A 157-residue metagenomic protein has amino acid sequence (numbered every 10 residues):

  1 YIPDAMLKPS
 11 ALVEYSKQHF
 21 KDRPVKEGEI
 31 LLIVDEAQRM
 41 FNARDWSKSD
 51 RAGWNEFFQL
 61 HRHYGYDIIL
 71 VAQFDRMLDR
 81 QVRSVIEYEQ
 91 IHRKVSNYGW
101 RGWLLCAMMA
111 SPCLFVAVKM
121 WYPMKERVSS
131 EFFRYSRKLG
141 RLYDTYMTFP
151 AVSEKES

Functional and structural regions predicted by a protein language model:
Y1-F58: Conserved nucleotide-sensing/catalytic segment adjacent to the nucleotide-binding pocket in NTP-handling enzymes
A37-V128: Replace "adjacent to P-loop NTPase cores in ATP/GTP-dependent enzymes" with "adjacent to NTP-binding cores
V116-S157: C-terminal alpha-helical "lid" subdomain
